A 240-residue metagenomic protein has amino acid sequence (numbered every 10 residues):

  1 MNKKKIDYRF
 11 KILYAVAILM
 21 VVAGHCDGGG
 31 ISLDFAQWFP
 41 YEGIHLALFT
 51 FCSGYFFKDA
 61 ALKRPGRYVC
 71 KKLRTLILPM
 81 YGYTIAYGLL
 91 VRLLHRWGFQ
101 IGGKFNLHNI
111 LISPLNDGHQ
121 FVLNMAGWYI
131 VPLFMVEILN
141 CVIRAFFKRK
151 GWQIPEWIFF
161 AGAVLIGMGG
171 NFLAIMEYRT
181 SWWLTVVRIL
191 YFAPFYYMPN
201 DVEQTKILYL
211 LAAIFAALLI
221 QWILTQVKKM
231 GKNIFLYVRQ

Functional and structural regions predicted by a protein language model:
M1-Q240: Alpha-helical transmembrane segments and their immediate juxtamembrane cytosolic regions
